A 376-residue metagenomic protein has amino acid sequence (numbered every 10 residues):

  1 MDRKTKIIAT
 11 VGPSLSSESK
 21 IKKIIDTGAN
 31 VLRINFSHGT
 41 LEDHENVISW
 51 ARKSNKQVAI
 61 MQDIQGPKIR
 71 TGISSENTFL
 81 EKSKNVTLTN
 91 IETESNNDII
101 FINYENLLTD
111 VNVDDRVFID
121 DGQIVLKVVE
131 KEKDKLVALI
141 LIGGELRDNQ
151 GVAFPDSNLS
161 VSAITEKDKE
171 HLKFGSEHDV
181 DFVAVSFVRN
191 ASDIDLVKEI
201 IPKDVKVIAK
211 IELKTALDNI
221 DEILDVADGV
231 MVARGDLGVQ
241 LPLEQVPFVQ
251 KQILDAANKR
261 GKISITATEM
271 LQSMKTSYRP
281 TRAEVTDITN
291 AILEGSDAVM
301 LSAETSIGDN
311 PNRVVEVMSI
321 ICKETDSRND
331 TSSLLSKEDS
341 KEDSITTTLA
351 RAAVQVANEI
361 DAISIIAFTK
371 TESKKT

Functional and structural regions predicted by a protein language model:
M1-T376: Non-catalytic helical/linker scaffolds that mediate oligomerization, partner binding, and domain coupling around large
